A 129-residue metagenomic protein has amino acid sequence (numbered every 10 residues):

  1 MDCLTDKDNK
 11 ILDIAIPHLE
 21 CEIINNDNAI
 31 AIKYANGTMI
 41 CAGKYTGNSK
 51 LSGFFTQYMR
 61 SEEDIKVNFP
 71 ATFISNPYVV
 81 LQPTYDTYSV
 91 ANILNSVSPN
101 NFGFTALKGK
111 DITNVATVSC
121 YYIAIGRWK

Functional and structural regions predicted by a protein language model:
M1-A42, T46: Glycine-rich, low-complexity segments
N36-K129: Extracellular attachment/recognition segments
